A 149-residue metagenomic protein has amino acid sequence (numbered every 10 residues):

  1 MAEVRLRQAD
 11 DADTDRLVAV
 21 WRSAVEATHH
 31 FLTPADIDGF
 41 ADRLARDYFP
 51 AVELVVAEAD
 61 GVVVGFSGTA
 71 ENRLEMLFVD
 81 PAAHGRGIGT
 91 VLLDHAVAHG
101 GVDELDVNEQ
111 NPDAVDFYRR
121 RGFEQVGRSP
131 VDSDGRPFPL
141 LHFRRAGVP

Functional and structural regions predicted by a protein language model:
V4-A19: A short beta-loop-alpha structural element at the N-terminal edge of CoA-dependent acyl/N-acetyltransferase catalytic
V18-A45, F49: Conserved GNAT-fold acetyl-CoA-binding loop/helix
A45-V56, R73: A short helix-loop-beta-strand connector motif used in the catalytic cores of GNAT acetyltransferases and, in some
V56, V62-F78: Conserved beta-strand in the GNAT
R73-H84, N108: A short, internal acetyl-CoA/4′-phosphopantetheine-binding micro-motif in the GNAT/acyltransferase core
A83-H95: Conserved acetyl-CoA pyrophosphate-binding loop and the N-cap/start of the following alpha-helix in GNAT-like
T90-V91, Q110-R128, D134-P137: Conserved active-site alpha-helix within GNAT-family acetyltransferase domains
A98-Q110: Conserved GNAT acetyl-CoA-binding A-motif
